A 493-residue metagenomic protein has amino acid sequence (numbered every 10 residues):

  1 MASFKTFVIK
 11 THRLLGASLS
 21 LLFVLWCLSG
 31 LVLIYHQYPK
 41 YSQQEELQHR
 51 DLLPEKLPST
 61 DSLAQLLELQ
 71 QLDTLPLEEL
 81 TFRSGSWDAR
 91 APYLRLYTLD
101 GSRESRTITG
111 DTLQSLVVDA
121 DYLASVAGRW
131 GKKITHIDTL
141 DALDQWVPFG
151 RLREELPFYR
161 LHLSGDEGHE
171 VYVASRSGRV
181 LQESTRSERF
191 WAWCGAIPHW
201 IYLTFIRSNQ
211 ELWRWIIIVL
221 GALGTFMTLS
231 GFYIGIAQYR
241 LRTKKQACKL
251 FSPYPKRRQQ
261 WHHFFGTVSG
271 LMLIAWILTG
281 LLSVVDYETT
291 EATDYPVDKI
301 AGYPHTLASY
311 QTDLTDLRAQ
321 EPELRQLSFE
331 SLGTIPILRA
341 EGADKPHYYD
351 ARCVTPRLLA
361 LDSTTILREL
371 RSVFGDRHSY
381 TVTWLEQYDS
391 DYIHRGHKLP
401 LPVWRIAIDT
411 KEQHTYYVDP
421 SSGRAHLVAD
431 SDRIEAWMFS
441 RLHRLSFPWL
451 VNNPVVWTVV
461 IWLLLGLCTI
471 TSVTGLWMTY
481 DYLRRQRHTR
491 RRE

Functional and structural regions predicted by a protein language model:
A2-E493: Conserved histidines in hydrophobic membrane contexts and catalytic metal-binding motifs
